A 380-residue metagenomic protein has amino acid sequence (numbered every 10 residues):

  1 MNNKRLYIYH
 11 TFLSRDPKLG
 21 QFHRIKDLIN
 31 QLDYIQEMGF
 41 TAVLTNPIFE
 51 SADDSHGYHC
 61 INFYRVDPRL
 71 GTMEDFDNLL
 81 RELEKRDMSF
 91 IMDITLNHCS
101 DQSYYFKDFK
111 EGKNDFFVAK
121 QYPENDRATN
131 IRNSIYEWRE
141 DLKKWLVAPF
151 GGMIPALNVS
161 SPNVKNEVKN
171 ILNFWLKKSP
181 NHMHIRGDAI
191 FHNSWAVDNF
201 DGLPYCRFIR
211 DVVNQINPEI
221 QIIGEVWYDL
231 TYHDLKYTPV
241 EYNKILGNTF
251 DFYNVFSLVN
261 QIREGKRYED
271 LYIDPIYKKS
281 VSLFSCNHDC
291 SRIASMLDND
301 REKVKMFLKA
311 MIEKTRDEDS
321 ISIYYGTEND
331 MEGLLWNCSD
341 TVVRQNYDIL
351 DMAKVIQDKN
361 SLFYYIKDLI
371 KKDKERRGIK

Functional and structural regions predicted by a protein language model:
M1-K380: Active-site and adjacent substrate-binding regions of carbohydrate-active enzymes
